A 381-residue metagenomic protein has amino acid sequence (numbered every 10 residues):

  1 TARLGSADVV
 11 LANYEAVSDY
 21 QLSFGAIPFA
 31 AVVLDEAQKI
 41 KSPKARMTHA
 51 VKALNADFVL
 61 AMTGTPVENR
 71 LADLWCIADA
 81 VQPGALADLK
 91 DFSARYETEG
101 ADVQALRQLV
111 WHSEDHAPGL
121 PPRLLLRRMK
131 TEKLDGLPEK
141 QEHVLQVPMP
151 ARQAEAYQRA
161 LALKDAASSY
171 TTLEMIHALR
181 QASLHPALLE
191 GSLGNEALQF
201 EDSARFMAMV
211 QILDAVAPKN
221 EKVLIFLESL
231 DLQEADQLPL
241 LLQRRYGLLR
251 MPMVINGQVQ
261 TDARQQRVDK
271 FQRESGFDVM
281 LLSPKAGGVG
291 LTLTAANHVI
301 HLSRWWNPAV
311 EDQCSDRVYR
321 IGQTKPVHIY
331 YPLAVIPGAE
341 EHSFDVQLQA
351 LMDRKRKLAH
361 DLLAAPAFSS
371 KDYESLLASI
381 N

Functional and structural regions predicted by a protein language model:
T1-A45, S93-R107, A204-A208, P239-G276 (+4 more regions): SF2 helicase/translocase NTPase motor core, specifically the RecA-like lobe 1 inter-motif segment between Walker
L11-A16, L22-A26, R46-K52, A56 (+6 more regions): Inter-lobe coupling linker of SF2 helicases/translocases
D19-Y20, N69-L71, A235, M280-N297 (+2 more regions): SF2 helicase motor core recognition
F24-F29, K52-N55, L293-T294, I321-Q323: Short, conserved loop/helix-junction motifs that constitute active-site signature segments in enzyme catalytic cores
I27-A30, C76, L291-R304, H328-Y331: A short beta-strand element within the Helicase C-terminal
F58-R70: Conserved helicase ATPase motor motifs in RecA-like P-loop NTPase domains
D135-L161, Y170-V289, A367-N381: Conserved Helicase C-terminal RecA-like lobe
W306-S315, Y319-N381: A conserved SF2-helicase RecA2
